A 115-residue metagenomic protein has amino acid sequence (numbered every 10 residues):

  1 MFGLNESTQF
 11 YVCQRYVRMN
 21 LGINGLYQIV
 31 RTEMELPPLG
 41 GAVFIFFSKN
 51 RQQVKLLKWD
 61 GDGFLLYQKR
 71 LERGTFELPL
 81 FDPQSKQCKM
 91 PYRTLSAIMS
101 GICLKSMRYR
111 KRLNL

Functional and structural regions predicted by a protein language model:
M1-L115: Polybasic/polar functional segments that serve as interface/processing modules
